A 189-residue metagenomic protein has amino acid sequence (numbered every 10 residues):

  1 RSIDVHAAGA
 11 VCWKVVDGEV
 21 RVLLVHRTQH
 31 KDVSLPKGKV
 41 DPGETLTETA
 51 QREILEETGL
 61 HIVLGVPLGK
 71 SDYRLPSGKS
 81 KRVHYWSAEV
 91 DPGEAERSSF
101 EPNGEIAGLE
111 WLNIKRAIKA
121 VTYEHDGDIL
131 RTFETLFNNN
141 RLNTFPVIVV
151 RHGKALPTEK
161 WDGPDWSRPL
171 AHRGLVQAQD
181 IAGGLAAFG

Functional and structural regions predicted by a protein language model:
R1-L35, P146-G153: N-terminal strand-loop-strand
I3-V5, D17, G78-K81, G104 (+1 more regions): A generic fold-level signal
G18-H61, E159-V176: Conserved Nudix-box catalytic region and its N-terminal flanking loop in Nudix hydrolases and closely related
K31-D32, A95-P157, W161: Nudix hydrolase/Nudix homology domain
V40-D126: Unchanged
R52, A88, T132, D180-G184: Residue-level signal for well-ordered alpha-helical scaffold segments within enzymatic catalytic domains
T144-G189: Active-site-proximal alpha-helix that buttresses catalytic centers in soluble enzyme cores
